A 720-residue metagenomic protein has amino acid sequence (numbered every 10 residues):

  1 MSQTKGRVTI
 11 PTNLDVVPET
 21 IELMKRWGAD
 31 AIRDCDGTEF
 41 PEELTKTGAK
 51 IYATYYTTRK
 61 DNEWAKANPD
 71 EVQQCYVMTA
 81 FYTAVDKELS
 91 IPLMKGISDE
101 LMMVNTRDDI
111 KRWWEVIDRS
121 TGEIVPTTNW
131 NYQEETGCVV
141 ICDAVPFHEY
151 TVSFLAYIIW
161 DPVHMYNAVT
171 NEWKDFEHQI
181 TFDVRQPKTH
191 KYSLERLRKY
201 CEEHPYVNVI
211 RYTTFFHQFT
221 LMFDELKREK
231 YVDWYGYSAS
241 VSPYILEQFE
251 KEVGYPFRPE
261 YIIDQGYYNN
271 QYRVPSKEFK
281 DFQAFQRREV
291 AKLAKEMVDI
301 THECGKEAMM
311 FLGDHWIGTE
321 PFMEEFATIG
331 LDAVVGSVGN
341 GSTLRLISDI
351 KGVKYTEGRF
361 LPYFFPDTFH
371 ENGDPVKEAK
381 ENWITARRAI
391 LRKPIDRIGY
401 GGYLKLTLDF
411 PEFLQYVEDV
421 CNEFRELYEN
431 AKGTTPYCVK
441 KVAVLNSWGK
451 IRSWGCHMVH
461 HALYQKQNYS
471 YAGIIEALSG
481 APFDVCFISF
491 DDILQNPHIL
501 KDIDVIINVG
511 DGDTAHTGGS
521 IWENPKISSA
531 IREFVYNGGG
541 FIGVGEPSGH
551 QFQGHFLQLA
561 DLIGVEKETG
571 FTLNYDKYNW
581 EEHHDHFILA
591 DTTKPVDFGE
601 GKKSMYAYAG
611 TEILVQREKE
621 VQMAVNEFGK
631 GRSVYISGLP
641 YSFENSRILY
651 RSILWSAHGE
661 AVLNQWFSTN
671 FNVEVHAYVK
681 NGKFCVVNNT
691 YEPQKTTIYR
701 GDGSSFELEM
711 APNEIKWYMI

Functional and structural regions predicted by a protein language model:
M1-L23, W27-D30, W160, H164-K174 (+2 more regions): Boundary/entry segment of secreted carbohydrate-active catalytic domains
T9-I10, D15-K50, R196-T213, F326 (+4 more regions): Catalytic domains of carbohydrate-active enzymes, especially glycoside hydrolases
L44, N62-A65, L197-R198, N208-F215 (+11 more regions): Hydrophobic targeting/anchoring helices
P69-T328, L346, K432: Polysaccharide-binding and catalytic clefts of secreted carbohydrate-active enzymes
L221-D224, Y231, K405-V439, S479 (+4 more regions): Extracellular ligand-binding/catalytic regions of CAZymes and related secreted enzymes and adhesion modules
A462-F487: Short helix-loop-beta junction
L494-K501, E523: Short amphipathic alpha-helix with an adjacent loop that forms part of the alpha/beta core around
G518-K594: A glycine-rich, often tryptophan-bearing local segment used as a flexible ligand/cofactor-contacting loop or short
